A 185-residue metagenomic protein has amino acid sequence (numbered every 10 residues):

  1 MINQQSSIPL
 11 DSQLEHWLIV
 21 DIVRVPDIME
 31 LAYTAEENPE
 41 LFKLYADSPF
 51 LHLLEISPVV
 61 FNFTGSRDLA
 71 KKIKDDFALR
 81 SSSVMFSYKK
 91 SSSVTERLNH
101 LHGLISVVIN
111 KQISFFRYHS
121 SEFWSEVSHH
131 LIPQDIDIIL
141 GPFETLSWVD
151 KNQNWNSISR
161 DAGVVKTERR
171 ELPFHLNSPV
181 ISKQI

Functional and structural regions predicted by a protein language model:
M1-R117, S121-I185: Terminal low-complexity "docking" segments
